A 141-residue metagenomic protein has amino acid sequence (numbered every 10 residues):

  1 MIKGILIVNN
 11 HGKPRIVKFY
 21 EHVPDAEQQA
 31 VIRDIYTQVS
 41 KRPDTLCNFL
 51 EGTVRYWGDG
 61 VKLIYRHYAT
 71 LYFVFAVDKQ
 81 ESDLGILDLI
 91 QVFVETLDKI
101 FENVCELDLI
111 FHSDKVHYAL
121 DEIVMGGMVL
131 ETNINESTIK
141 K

Functional and structural regions predicted by a protein language model:
M1-K141: Acidic, low-complexity cytosolic segments
